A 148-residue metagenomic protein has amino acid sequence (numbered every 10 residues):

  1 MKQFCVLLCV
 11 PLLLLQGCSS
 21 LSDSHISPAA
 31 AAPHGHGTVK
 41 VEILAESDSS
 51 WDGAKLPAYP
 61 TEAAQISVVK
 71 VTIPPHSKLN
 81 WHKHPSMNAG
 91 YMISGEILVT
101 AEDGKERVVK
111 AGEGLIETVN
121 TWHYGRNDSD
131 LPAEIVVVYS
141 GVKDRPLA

Functional and structural regions predicted by a protein language model:
K2-L8: Sec-dependent signal peptide recognition, specifically the positively charged N-region followed immediately by
L14-G17: C-terminal motif of bacterial Sec signal peptides marking the signal peptidase cleavage site
S19-Q65: A short, N-terminal "cap"/entry segment at the start of jelly-roll beta-barrel domains of the cupin/DSBH fold
P60-A64, H76-A89: A short beta-loop-beta micro-motif enriched in histidine and acidic residues
I73, D103-N120: Short acidic-glycine-tyrosine-enriched beta hairpin
K78-L79, E96-T100, G114: Short beta-strand segments in beta-sandwich/barrel cores
H84-D103: Glycine- and acidic-residue-biased ligand/ion/polar-headgroup-sensing regions
K110, N120-P146: Ligand-binding loop in jelly-roll beta-barrel domains
